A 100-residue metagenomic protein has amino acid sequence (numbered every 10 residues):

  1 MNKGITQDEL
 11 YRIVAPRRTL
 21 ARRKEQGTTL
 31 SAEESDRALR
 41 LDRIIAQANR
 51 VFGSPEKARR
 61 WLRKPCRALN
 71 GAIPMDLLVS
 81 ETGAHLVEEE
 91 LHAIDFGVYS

Functional and structural regions predicted by a protein language model:
M1-S100: Non-transmembrane "mature" sequence context
